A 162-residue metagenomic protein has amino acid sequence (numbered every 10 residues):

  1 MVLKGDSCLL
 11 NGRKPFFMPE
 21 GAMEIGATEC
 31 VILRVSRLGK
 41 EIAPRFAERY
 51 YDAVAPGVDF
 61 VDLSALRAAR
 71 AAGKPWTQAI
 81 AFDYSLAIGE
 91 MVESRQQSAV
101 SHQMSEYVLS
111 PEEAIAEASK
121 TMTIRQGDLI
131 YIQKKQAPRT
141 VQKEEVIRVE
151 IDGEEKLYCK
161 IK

Functional and structural regions predicted by a protein language model:
M1-L129, A137-K162: Catalytic-core "active-site belt" of small-molecule-metabolizing enzymes, emphasizing His/Asp/Glu-rich regions
